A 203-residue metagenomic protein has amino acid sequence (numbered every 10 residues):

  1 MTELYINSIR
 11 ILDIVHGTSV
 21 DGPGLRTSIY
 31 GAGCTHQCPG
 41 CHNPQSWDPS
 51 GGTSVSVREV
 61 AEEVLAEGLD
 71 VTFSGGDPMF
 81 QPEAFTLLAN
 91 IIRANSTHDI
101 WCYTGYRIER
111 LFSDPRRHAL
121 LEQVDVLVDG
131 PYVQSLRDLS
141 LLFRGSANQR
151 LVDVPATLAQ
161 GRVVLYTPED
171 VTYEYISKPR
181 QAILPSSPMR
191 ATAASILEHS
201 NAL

Functional and structural regions predicted by a protein language model:
T2-D13, L25-S28, N43-L120: Conserved Radical SAM active-site core
T2-R10, I14-S19, P23, L65 (+2 more regions): Auxiliary Fe-S-binding modules of radical SAM enzymes
V20-G24, Q37-G40: Short N-terminal binding/cap micro-motifs at the start of the first secondary-structure element
I29, C34, C38-C41: Short cysteine clusters
C34, P78, Y132: Hydrophobic pocket-lining residues within nucleotide cofactor-binding pockets
Q37, S46, L88-A89, D138 (+1 more regions): Alpha-helix termini
